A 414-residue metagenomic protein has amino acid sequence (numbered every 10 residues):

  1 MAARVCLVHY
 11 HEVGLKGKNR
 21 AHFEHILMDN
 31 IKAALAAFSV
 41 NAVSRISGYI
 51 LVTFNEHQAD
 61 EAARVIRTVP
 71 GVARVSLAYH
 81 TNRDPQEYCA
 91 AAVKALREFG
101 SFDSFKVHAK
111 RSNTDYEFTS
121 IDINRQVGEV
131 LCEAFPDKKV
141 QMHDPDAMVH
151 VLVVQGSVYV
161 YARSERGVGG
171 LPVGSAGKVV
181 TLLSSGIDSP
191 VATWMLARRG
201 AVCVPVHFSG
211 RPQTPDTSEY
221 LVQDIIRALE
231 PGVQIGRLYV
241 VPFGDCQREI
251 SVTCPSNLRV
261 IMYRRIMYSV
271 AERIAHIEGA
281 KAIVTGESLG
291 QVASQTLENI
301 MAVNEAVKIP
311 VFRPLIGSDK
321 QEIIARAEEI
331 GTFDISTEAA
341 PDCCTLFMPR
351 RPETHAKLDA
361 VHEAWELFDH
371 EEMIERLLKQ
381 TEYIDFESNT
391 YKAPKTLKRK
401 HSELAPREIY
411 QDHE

Functional and structural regions predicted by a protein language model:
M1-V180, P190-R237, E305, E353-L358 (+2 more regions): RNA-binding accessory domains that recognize and position tRNA/RNA substrates
V5, I235, A280, P341-C343 (+1 more regions): Active-site lining segments that contact anionic ligands and/or coordinate catalytic metals
Q126-L131, S164, G169-A176, Q247-R248 (+2 more regions): Active-site adenylate/phosphate-handling loop in enzymes that bind or generate adenylated species
T181, P205-H207, V240, T285 (+1 more regions): Structural beta-sheet core signal
G186: Conserved G/P- and acidic residue-centered "switch" motifs that form tight phosphate/ATP-binding loops in soluble
V202, K281, F333: Residue-level detector of anion-binding/catalytic polar loops
I226-T253, A340-C343: A conserved beta-strand->alpha-helix junction
V292, E298-E414: Short hairpin/turn module used for nucleic-acid contact or packing/dimerization
